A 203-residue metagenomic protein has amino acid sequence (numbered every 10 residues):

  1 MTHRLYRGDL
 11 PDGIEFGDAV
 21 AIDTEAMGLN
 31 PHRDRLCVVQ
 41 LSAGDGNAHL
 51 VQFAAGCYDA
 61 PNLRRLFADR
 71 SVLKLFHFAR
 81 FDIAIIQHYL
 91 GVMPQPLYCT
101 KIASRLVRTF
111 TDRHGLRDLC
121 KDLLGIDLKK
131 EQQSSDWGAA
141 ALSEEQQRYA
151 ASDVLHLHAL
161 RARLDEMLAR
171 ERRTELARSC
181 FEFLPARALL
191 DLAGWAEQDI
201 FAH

Functional and structural regions predicted by a protein language model:
M1-H203: DEDD superfamily 3′-5′ metal-dependent exonuclease/proofreading module
